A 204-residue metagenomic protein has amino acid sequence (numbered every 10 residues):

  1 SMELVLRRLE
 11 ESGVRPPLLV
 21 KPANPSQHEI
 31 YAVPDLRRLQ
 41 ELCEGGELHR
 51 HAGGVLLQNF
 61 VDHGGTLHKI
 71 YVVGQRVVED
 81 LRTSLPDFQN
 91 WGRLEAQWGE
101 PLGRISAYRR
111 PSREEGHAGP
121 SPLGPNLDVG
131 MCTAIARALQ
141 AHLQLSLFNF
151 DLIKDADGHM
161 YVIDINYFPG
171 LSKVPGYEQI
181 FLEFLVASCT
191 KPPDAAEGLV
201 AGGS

Functional and structural regions predicted by a protein language model:
S1-H68, G74-V78, S84, R93-P111 (+3 more regions): Active-site nucleotide/adenylate-binding loops and adjacent lid/helix of ATP-dependent enzymes
Q75-T83, G158-I165: Short, well-ordered strand-loop elements centered on a beta-strand within folded domains, enriched for acidic residues
L81, Q89-L94, S172-G176: A short, polar/proline- and glycine-enriched secondary-structure boundary/capping micro-motif
P120: A C-terminal functional module that forms or caps the active site or interfaces directly with catalytic machinery
N126-L127, A141-L145, K154-S204: C-terminal active-site "lid" helix and adjoining low-complexity regulatory extension at the edge of ATP-using catalytic
A136-Q140: A conserved acidic, glycine/proline-rich C-terminal tail/linker
F150-L152: Hydrophobic residue at the +6 position relative to the catalytic HRD Asp in the kinase catalytic loop
